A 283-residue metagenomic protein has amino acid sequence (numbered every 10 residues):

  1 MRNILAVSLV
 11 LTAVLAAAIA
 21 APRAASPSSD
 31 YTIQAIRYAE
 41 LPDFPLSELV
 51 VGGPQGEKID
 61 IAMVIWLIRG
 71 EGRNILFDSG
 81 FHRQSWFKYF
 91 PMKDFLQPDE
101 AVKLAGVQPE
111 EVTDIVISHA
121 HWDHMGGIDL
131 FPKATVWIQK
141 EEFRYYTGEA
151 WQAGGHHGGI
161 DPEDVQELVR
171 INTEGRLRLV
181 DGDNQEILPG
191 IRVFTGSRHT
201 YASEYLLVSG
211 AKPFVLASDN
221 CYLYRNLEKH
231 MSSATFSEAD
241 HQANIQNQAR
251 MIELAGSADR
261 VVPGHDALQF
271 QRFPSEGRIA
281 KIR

Functional and structural regions predicted by a protein language model:
M1-I4: Positively charged n-region of N-terminal signal peptides that target proteins for export
V7-A17: Bacterial N-terminal signal peptides
A18-K103, E111-D114, A211-N220, G256-R260 (+1 more regions): Metallo-beta-lactamase
A25-S28, L96-V107, E111, E141-T195 (+1 more regions): Metallo-beta-lactamase
Y38-A39, S79-H82, A120, E141-E142 (+3 more regions): Active-site metal-binding loops of divalent metal-dependent hydrolases
F95, S203, L207-R283: Cap/insert and terminal regions of metallo-dependent hydrolase folds
V112-D123: Metallo-beta-lactamase
D129-P132: Short, conserved loop/helix-junction motifs that constitute active-site signature segments in enzyme catalytic cores
